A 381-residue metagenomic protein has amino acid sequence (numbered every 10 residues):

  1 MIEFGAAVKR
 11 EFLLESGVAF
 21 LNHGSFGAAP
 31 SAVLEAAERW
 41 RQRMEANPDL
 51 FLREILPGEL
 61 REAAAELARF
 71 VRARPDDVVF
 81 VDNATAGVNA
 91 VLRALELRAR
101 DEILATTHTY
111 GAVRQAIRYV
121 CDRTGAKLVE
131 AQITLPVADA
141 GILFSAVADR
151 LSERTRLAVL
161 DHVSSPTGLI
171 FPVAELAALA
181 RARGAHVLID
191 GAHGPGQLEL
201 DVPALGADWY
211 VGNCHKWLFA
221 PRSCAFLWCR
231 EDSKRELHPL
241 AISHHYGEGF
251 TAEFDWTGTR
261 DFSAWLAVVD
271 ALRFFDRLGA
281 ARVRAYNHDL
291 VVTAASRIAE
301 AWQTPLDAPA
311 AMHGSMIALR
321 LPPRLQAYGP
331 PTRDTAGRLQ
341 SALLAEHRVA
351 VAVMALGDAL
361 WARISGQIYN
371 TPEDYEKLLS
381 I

Functional and structural regions predicted by a protein language model:
V8, D149, P331-T335, S341 (+1 more regions): PLP-dependent enzyme catalytic core of the Aspartate aminotransferase-like
E15-G17, S25-E54: Glycine-rich phosphate-binding segment of PLP-dependent enzymes
N47-A86, N287, A301: Conserved N-terminal alpha-helix of the aminotransferase class I/II PLP-enzyme fold
F51-I55, A252-S296, G329: Structural signature of PLP-dependent enzymes
D77, L92-Q115, K127: Conserved PLP-anchoring active-site segment centered on the Schiff-base-forming lysine
K127-V129, L135-A192, G196: Active-site phosphate-binding strand-loop segment of PLP-dependent enzymes
L205-H245, D261: Active-site PLP attachment segment
H288-V292, A301-E346: Conserved PLP-binding catalytic core of the aspartate aminotransferase-like
